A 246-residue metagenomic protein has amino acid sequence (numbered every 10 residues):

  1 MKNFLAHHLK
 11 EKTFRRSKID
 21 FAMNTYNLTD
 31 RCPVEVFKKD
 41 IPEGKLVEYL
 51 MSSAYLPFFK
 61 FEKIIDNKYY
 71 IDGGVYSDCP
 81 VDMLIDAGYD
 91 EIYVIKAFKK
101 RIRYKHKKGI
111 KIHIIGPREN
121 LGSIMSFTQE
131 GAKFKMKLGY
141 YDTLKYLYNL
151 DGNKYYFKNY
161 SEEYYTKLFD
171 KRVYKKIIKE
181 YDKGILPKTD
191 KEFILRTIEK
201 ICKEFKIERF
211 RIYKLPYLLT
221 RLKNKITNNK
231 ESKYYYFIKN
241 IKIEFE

Functional and structural regions predicted by a protein language model:
M1-E246: Patatin-like phospholipase
